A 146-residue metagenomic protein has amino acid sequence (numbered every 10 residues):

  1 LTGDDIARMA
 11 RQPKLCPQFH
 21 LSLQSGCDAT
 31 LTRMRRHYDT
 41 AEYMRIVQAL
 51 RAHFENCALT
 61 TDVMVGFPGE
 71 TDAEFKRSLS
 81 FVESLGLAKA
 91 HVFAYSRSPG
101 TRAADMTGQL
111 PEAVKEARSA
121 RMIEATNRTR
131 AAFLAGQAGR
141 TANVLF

Functional and structural regions predicted by a protein language model:
L1-A88, Y95-V114: Conserved non-cysteine loop/helix-boundary elements of the Radical SAM core domain that shape
D105-F146: Terminal RNA-binding accessory module
